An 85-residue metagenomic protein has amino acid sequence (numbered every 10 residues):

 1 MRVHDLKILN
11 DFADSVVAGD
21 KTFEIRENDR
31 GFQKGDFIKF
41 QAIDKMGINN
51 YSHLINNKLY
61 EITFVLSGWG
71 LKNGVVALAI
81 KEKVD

Functional and structural regions predicted by a protein language model:
M1-D85: Catalytic phosphate/metal-binding cores of nucleic-acid and nucleotide-processing enzymes, i.e., regions that mediate
